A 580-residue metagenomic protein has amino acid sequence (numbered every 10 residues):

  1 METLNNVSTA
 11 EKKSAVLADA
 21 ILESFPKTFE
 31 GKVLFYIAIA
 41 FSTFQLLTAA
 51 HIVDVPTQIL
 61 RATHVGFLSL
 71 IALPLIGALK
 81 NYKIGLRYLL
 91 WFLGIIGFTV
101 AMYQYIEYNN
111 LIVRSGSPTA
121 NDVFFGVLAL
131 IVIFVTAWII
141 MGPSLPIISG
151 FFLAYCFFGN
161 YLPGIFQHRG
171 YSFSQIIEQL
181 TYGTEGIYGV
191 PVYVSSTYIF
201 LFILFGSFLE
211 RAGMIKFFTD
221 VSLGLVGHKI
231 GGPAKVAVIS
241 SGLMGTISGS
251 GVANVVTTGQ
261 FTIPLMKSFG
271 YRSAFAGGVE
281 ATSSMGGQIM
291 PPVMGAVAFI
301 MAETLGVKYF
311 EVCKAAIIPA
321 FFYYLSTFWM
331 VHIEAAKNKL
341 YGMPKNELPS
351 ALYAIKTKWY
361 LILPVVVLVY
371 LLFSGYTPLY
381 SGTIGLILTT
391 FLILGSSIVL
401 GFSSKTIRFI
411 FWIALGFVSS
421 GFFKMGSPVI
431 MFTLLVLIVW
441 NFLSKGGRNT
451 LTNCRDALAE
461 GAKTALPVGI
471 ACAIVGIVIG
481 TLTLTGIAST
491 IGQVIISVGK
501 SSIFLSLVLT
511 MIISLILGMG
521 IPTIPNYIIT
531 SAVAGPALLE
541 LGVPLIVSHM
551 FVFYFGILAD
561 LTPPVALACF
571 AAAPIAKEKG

Functional and structural regions predicted by a protein language model:
M1-G116, V123-A129: Conserved, well-structured core domains of diverse proteins
E2-E30, K314-K463, L567-G580: Long, contiguous bundles of hydrophobic transmembrane helices that form the permeation core of multi-pass
T48-V53, L75-G85, N110-L111, A129-P143 (+3 more regions): Membrane-water interface regions at transmembrane-helix termini and the short interhelical loops of multi-pass membrane
Y88-A101, Y105-N109, P118, V123-T181: Hydrophobic or amphipathic alpha-helical targeting/insertion segments
Y103-E107, V255, S268, G287-F299 (+1 more regions): Transmembrane-helix bundle segments that line or gate the permeation/cavity pathway in multi-pass membrane proteins
A120-F124, E185-Y198, G224-A237, F269-F275 (+4 more regions): Membrane-interfacial loop-to-helix junctions in multi-pass transporters
V135, I139-I140, G150-I165, F173-K216 (+3 more regions): Core transmembrane alpha-helical segments of multi-pass membrane transporters/permeases
T219-G287, V293-I300, G306, T523-L558 (+1 more regions): Hydrophobic transmembrane alpha-helices that form the pore/transport pathway of multi-pass ion and small-solute
